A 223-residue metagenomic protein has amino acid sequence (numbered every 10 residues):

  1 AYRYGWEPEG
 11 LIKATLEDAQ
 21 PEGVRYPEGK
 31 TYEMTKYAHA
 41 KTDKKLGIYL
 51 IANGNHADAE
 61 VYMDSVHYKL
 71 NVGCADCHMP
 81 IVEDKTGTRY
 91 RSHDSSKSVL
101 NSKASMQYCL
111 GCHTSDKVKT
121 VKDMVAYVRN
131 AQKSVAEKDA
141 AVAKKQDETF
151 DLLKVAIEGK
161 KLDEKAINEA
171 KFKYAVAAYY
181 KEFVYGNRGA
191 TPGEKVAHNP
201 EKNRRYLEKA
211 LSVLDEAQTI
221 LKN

Functional and structural regions predicted by a protein language model:
A1-D76, P80-L221: Primarily the internal scaffold of c-type cytochrome electron-transfer domains, especially repeated/multiheme c-type
